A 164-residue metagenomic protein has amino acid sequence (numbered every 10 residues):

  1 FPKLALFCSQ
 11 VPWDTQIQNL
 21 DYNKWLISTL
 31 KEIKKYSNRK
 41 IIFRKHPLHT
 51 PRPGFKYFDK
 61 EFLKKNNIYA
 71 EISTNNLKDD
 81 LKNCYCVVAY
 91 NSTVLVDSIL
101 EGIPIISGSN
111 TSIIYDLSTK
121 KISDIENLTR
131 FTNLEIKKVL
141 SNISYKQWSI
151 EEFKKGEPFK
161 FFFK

Functional and structural regions predicted by a protein language model:
F1-N19: A nucleotide-sugar donor-handling region in carbohydrate enzymes
F1-P2, Y115-K164: Leloir-type glycosyltransferase catalytic cores
L4, K40, Y85-C86: Structural motif
Q10-D14, P47-T50, T93-L95, T111-I114: Short, solvent-exposed loop/turn segments at secondary-structure junctions
I17-D21, G54-F55: Short, solvent-exposed loop/turn segments at secondary-structure boundaries
L30-S73: Catalytic donor nucleotide-activated moiety binding site of glycosyltransferases and closely related
T74-T119: A donor-sugar binding/catalytic signature common to diverse glycosyltransferases and related nucleotide-sugar
